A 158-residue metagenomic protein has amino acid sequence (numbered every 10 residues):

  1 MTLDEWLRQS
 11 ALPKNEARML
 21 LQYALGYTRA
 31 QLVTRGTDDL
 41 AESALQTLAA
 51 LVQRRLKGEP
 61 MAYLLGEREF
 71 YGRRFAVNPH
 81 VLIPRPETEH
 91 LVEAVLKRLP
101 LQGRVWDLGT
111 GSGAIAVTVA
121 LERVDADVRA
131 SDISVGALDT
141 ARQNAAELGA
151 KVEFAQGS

Functional and structural regions predicted by a protein language model:
M1-L65: N-terminal auxiliary segments of SAM/dcSAM-dependent transferases
A50-V124, V128-Q143, F154-G157: SAM-dependent Rossmann-like transferase core, predominantly class I methyltransferases with a strong bias toward
